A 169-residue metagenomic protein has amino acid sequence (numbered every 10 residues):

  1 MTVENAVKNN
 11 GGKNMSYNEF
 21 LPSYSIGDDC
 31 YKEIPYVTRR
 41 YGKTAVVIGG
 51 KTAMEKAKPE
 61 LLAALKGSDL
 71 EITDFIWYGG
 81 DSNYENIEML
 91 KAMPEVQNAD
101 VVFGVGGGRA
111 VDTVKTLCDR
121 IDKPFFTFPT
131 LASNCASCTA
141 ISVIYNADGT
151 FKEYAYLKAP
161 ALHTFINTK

Functional and structural regions predicted by a protein language model:
T2, T38, T44, T52 (+7 more regions): Residue-identity detector for threonine
T2-V101: ATP/NTP phosphate-donor binding region
P22, D119-K169: A glycine/threonine-rich phosphate-anchoring loop and its flanking beta-alpha core in nucleotide/phosphate-binding
Y31, M54-K58, Y84-E85, R109-T116 (+1 more regions): Short glycine/serine/threonine-rich phosphate/pyrophosphate-binding segments that cradle anionic phosphate groups
E60-A63, L90, L117-R120, A140-V143: Short, glycine/charged-enriched secondary-structure capping and boundary segments
I76-D81, V105-G107, N134, A155-A161: Short C-terminal domain-edge/linker segments immediately following a structured domain
P94-L131: A short, small-residue-rich loop immediately preceding and capping a beta-strand
